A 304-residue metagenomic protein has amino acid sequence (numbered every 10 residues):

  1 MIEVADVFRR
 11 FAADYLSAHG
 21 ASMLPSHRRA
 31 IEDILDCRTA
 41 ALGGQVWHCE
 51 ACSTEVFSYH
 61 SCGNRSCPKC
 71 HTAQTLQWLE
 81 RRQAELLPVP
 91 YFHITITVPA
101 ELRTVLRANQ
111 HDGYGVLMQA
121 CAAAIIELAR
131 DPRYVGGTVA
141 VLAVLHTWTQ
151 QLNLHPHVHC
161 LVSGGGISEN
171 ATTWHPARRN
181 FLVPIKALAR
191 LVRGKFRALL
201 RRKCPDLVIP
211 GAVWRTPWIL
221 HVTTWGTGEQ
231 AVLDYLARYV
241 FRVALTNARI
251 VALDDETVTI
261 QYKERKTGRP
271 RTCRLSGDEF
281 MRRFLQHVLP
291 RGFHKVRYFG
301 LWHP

Functional and structural regions predicted by a protein language model:
M1-P304: Beta->alpha loop/short-helix hinge microenvironment recognizer with preference for catalytic Tyr/His contexts
